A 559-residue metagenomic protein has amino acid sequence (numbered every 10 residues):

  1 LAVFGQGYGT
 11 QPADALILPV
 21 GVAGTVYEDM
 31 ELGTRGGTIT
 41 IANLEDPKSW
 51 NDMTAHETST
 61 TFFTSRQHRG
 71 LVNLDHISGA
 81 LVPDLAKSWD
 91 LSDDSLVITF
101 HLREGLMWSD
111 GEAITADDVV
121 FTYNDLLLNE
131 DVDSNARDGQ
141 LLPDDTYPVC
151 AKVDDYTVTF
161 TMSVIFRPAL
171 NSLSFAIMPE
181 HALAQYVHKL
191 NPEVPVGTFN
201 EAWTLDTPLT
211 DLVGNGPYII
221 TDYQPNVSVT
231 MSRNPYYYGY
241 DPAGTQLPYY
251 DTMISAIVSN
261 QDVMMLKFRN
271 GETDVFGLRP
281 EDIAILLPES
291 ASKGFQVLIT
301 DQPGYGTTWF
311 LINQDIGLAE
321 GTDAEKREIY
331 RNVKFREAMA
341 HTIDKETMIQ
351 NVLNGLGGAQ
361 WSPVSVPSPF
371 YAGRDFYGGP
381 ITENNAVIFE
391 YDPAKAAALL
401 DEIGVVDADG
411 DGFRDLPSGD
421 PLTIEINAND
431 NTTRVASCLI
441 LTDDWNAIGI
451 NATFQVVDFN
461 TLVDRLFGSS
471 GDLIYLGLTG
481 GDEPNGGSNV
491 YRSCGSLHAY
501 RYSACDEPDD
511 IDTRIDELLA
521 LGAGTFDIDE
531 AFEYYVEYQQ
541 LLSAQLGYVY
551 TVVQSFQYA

Functional and structural regions predicted by a protein language model:
L1-E31, N73-I77, D90, L96 (+7 more regions): Extracytoplasmic/periplasmic ligand-capture domains
G21-Y27, T40-D93, N124, V213: N-terminal lobe/hinge region of extracytoplasmic solute-binding protein
G24-M30, L44-F62, L85, E112 (+7 more regions): A structural "hinge/loop" feature
T34-G36, L44-G70, L85-A86, L128 (+7 more regions): Mature, Sec-exported extracytoplasmic domains of Gram-positive
T40, V82, V97-T99, T157-T159 (+1 more regions): General beta-strand recognition
D46-P47, G105-L106, I165-F166: Acidic glycine-/aspartate-rich tracts in secreted/extracellular proteins
R137-V196, D222-Q224: Surface-exposed binding/hinge segments that line and control ligand-binding clefts or catalytic entry sites
P363-P367, T551: Outer-membrane beta-barrel and related beta-rich outer-membrane complex signature in Gram-negative bacteria
